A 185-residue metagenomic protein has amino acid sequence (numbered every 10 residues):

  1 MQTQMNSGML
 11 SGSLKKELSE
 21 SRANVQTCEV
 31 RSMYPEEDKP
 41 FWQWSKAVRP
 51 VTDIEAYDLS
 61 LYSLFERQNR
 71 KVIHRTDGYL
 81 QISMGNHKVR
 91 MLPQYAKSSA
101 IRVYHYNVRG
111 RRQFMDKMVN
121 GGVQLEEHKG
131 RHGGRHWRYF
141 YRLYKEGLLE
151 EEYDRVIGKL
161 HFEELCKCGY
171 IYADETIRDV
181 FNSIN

Functional and structural regions predicted by a protein language model:
M1-N185: Catalytic-site signature of metal-activated, phosphate-bearing donor transferases, centered on the GT-A/GT-A-like
